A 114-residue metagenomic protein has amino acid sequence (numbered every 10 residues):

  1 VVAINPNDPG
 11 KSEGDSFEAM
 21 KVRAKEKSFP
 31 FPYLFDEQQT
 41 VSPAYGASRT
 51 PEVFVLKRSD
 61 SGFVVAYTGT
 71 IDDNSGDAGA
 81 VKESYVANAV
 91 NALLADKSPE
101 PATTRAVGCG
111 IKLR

Functional and structural regions predicted by a protein language model:
V1-E26, E37-P43: Structural microenvironment flanking redox-active thiols in thiol-disulfide oxidoreductases
S16-S28, V55-A66: A structural motif
F31-L34: Soluble extramembrane regions of membrane proteins in the secretory/endomembrane system
D36-R114: Thiol/selenol-based redox catalytic cores and closely related redox-interacting motifs
